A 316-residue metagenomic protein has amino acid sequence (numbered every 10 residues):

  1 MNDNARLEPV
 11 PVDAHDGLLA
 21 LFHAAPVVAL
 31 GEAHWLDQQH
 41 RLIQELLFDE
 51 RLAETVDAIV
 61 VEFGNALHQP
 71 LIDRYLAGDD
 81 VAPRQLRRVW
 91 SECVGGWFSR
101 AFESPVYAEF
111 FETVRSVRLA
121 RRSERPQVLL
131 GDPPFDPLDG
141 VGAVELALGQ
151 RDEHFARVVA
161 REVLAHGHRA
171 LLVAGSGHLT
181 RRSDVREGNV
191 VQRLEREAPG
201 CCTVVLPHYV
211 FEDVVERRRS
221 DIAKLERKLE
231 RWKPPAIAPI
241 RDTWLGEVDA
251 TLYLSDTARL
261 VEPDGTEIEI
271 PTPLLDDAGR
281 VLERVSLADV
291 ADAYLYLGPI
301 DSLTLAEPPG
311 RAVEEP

Functional and structural regions predicted by a protein language model:
M1-P316: Compositional signal for N-terminal targeting/processing segments
